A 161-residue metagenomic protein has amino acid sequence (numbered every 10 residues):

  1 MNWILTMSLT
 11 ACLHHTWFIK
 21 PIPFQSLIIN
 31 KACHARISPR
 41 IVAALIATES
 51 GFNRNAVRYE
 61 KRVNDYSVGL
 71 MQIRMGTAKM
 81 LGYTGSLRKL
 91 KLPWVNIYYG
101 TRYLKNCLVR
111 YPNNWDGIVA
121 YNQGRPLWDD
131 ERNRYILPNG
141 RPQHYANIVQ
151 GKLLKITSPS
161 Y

Functional and structural regions predicted by a protein language model:
M1-S8: Sec-dependent signal peptide recognition, specifically the positively charged N-region followed immediately by
C12-Y161: Catalytic glycan-binding domains that act on GlcNAc-containing polysaccharides
